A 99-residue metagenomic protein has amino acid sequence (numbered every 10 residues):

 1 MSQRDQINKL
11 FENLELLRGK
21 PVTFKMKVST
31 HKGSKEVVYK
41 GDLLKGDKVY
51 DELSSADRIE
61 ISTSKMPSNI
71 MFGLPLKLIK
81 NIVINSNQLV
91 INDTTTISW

Functional and structural regions predicted by a protein language model:
M1-L14, P21-W99: Short beta-rich binding modules
